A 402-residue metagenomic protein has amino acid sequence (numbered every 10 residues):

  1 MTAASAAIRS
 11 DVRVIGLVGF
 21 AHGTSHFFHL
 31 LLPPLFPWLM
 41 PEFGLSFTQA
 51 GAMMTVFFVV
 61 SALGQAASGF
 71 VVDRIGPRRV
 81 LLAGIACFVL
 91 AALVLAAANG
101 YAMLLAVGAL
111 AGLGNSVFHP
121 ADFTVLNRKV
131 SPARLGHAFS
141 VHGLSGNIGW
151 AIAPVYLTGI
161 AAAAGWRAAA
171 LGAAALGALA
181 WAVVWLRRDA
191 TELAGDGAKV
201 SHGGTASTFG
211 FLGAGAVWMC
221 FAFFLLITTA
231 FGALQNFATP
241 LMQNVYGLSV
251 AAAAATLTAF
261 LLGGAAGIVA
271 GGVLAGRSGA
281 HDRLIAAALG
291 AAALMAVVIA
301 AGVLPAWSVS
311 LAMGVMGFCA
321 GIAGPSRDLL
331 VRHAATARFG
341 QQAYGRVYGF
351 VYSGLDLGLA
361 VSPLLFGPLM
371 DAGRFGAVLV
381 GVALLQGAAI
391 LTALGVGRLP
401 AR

Functional and structural regions predicted by a protein language model:
L32-P33, A216-T258: Extracytoplasmic gate region of multi-pass secondary transporters
L63-N99: Conserved MFS/SLC helix-loop-helix module at the cytosolic interface between two early adjacent transmembrane helices
G64-G76, I268-A280, M370: Helix-to-loop junctions at the C-terminal end of transmembrane segments in multipass secondary transporters
R74-I85, G276-L289: Cytoplasmic membrane-interface "Motif A"-like loop-to-helix N-cap segments of 12-TM Major Facilitator Superfamily
V107-G146: Cytoplasmic helix-loop-helix junction between adjacent transmembrane helices in 12-TM secondary transporters
V117-V130, I322-R338: Intracellular juxtamembrane helix-capping segments at the cytosolic ends of symmetry-related transmembrane helices
H142-D189: Helix-loop-helix hairpin linking two adjacent transmembrane segments in secondary transporters
H281-R327: C-terminal transmembrane helical hairpin of 12-TM major facilitator-type secondary transporters
